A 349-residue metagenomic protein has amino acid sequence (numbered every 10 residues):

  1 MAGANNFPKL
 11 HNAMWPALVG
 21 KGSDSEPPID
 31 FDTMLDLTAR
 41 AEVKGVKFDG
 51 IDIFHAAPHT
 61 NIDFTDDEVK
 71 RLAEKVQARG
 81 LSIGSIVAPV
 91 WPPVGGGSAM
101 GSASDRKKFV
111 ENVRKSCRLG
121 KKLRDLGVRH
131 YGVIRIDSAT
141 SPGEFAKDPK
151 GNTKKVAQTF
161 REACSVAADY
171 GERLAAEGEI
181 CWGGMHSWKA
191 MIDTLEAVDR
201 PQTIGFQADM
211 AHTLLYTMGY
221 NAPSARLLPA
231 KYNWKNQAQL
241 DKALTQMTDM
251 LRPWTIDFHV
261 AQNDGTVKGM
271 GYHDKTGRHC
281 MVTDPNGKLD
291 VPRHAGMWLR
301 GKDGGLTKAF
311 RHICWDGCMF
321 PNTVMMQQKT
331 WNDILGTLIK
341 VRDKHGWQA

Functional and structural regions predicted by a protein language model:
M1-H130, Q158-A168, Q237, K242 (+1 more regions): N-terminal pre-domain/capping segments
N6-A13, D49-I53, I83-A88, G132-I136 (+4 more regions): Hydrophobic faces of well-ordered beta-strands that scaffold small-molecule active sites in alpha/beta enzyme cores
A13-A17, I53-A56, A88-W91, A139-S141 (+5 more regions): Active-site beta-loop-alpha junctions enriched in small/polar residues
I29, V133, H279-P292: Surface-exposed intrinsically disordered loops and tails
D36, D241-M247, P285-K308: A short, acidic, amphipathic alpha-helical segment used as a generic capping/interface helix at domain edges
G120-P149, Y170-C181, C314-W315: Active-site groove signature of glycoside hydrolases
A157-G277: Acidic/histidine-rich catalytic cores of soluble enzymes
R300-Q327, G346: Substrate-binding cleft of secreted/luminal carbohydrate-active enzymes
